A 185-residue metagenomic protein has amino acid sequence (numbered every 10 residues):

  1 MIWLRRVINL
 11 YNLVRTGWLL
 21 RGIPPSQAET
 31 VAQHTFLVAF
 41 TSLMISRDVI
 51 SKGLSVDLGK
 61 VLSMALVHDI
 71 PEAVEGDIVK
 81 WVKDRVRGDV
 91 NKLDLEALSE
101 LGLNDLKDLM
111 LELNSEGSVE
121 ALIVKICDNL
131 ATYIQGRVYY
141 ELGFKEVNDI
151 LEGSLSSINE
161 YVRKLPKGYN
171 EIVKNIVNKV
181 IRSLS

Functional and structural regions predicted by a protein language model:
M1-S185: Alpha-helical, largely C-terminal catalytic domains that coordinate divalent metal ions via clustered Asp/Glu/His
